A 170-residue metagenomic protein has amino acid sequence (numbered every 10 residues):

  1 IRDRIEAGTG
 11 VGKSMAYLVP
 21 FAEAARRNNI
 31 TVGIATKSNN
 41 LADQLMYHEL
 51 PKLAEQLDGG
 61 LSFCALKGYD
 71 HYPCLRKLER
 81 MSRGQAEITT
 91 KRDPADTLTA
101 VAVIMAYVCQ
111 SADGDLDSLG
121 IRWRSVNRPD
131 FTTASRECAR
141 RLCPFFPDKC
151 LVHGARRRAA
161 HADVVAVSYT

Functional and structural regions predicted by a protein language model:
I1-I5, I30-V32, D163-V167: Generic beta-sheet signal
R2-Y17: Walker A/P-loop
M15-N28, P51: Walker A/P-loop NTP-binding motif
N29-T31, T36-D163: A substrate-engagement module of RecA-like helicase motors
T170: Conserved small/polar residues in nucleotide/adenosyl-binding loops
